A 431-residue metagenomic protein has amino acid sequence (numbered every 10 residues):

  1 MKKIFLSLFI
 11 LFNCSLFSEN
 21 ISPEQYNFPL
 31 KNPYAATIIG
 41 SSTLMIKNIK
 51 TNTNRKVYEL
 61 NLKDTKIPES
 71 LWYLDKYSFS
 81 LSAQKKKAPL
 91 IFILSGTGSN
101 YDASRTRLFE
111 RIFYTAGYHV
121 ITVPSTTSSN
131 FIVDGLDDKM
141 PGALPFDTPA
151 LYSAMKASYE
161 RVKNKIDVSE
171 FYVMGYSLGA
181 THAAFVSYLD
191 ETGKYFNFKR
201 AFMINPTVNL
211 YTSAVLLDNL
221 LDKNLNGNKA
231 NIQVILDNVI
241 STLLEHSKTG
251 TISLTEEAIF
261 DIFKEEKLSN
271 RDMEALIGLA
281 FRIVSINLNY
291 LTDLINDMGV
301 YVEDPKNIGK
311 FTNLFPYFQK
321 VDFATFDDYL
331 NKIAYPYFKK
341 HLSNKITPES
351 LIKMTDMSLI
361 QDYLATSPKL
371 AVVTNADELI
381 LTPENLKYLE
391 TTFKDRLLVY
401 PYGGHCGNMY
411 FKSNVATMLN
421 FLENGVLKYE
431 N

Functional and structural regions predicted by a protein language model:
P23, F28-K86: N-terminal cap/lid segment of alpha/beta-hydrolase-fold proteins
S82-S129, P383: Short, surface-exposed "cap/lid" segments of acyl-processing enzymes
M140-K163: Alpha/beta-hydrolase active-site loop
G175-A183: Gly/Ala-rich beta-loop-alpha elbow adjacent to hydrolase catalytic centers
L189-L314: Alpha/beta-hydrolase-fold enzymes
T366, A371-T374: Short beta-strand/loop motif that positions the catalytic acidic residue of the alpha/beta-hydrolase fold
L379-N385: Conserved alpha/beta-hydrolase "acid-adjacent" motif
G403-N414: Catalytic histidine-centered segment of alpha/beta-hydrolase-like enzymes
